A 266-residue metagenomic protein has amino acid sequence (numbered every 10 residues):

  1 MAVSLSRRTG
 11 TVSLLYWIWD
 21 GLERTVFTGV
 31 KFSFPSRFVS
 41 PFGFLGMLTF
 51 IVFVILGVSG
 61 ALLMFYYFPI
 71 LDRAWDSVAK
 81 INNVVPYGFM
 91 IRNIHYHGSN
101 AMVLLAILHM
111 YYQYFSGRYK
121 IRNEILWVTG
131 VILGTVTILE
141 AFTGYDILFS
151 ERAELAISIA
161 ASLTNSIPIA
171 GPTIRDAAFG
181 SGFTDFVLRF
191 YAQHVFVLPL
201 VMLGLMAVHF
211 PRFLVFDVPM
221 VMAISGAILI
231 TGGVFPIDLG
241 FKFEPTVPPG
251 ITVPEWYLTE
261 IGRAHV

Functional and structural regions predicted by a protein language model:
V3-L22, Y67-I70, S99-G117, W127-G180 (+3 more regions): Transmembrane-helix bundle segments that line or gate the permeation/cavity pathway in multi-pass membrane proteins
V12, R24-F44, G88, F115 (+1 more regions): Cytosolic juxtamembrane amphipathic/interface segments immediately preceding and feeding into a transmembrane helix
S36-F50, Y114-G134, L214-V221: Membrane-interfacial loop-to-helix junctions in multi-pass inner-membrane proteins
V39-F42, R92-Y96, G180-L200: Individual transmembrane alpha-helix segments
V52-R73, I230-D238: Alpha-helical transmembrane segments of multi-pass membrane proteins
Y67-N93, I157-T184, P245-G262: Extracytosolic (periplasmic/ER-lumenal) interhelical loops and adjacent juxtamembrane/interface segments of multi-pass
V187-I251: Long, contiguous internal "core" modules enriched in hydrophobic/ aromatic residues
A264-V266: Conserved small/polar residues in nucleotide/adenosyl-binding loops
